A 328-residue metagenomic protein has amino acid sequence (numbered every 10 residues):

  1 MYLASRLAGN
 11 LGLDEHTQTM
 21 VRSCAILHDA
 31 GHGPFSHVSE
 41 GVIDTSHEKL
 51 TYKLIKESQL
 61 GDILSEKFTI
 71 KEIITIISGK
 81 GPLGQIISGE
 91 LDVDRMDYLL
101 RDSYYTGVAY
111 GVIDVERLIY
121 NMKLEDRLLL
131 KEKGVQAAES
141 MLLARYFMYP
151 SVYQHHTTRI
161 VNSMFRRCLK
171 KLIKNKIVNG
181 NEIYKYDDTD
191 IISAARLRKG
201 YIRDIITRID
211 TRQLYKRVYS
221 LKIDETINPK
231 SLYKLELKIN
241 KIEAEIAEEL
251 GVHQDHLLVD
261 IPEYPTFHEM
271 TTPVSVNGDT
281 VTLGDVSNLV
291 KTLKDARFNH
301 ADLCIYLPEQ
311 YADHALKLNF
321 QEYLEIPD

Functional and structural regions predicted by a protein language model:
M1-M20, P34-D328: Histidine-centered, transition-metal-coordinating active-site segments
V21-I26: Short alpha-helical catalytic segment bearing the HExxH-like zincin motif of zinc-dependent metalloproteases
L27, G31-F35: Short active-site segment of divalent metal-dependent hydrolases/proteases that encodes the spacing between
